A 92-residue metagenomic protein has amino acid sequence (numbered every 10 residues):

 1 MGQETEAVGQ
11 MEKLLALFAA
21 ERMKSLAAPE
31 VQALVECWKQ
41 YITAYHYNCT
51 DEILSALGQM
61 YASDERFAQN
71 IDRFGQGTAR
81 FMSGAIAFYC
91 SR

Functional and structural regions predicted by a protein language model:
M1-R92: Amphipathic alpha-helical "stalk" segments
